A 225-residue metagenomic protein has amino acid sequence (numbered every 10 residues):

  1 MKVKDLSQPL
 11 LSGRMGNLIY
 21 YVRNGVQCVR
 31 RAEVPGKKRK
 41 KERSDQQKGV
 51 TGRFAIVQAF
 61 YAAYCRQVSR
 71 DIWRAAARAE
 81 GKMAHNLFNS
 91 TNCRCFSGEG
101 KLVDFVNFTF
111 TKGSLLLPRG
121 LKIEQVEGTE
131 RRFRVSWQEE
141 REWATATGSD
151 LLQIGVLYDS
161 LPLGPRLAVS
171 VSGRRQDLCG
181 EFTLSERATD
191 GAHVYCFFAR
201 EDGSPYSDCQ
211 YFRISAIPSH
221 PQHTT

Functional and structural regions predicted by a protein language model:
M1-G120: Long, polar/Ser/Thr-enriched low-complexity segments that form simple helices or flexible linkers at protein ends
A76-T225: Charged linear interaction tracts used for macromolecular binding and regulation
